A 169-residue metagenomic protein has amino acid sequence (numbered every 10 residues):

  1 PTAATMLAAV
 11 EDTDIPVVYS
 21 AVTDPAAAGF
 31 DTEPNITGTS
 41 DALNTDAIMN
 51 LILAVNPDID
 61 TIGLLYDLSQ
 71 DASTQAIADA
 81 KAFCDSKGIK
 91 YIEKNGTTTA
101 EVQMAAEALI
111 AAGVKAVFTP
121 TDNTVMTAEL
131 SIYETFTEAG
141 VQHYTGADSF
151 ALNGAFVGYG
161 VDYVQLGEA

Functional and structural regions predicted by a protein language model:
P1, I15-A27, G38-T39, V141-D148: Short beta-strand elements of ligand-binding domains
P1, V18, I62-L65, V114-V125 (+1 more regions): Periplasmic-binding protein-like
T2-V10, A26-F30, A100-Q103, M126-T127 (+1 more regions): Pocket-flanking alpha-helical
T13-D14, L109-A116: Short acidic/histidine-rich motifs immediately flanking catalytic phosphotransfer sites in two-component signaling
A28-L53, N153-E168: Short beta-strand elements at the ligand-binding edges of bilobed clamshell
N35-I36, K81-T99: Short beta-strand elements in bilobed, periplasmic/extracellular small-molecule ligand-binding domains
T39-D46, Y66-A76, E93-V102, N123 (+2 more regions): Hinge/beta->alpha junction and helix N-cap segments in small-molecule ligand-binding domains
D41-K87: An alpha-beta-alpha
